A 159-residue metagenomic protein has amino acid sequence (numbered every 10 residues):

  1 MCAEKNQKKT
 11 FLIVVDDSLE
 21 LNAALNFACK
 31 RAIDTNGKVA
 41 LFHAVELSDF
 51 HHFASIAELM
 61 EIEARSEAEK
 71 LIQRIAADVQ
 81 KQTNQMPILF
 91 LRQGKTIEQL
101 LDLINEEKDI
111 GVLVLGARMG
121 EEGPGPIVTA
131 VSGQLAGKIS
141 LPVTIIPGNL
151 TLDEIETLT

Functional and structural regions predicted by a protein language model:
M1, E106-T159: Gly/Ser-rich helix-loop-strand patches that form or flank binding pockets for ribonucleotide-derived cofactors
M1, Q80-L113, T159: Structural beta-alpha unit
C2-S55: Small/aliphatic-rich secondary-structure junction motif
A24, H51-A54, L101-D102, G125-P126 (+1 more regions): Short, well-ordered secondary-structure micro-motifs
F27, E63-I75, Q99: Short, solvent-exposed amphipathic alpha-helices that sit in or adjacent to ligand/effector-binding or catalytic
A40-F42, I88-R92, T144-I146: General small-molecule cofactor/ligand-binding pocket signal
H43-K70, D153-T159: Acidic, proline/glycine-rich short linear motifs
